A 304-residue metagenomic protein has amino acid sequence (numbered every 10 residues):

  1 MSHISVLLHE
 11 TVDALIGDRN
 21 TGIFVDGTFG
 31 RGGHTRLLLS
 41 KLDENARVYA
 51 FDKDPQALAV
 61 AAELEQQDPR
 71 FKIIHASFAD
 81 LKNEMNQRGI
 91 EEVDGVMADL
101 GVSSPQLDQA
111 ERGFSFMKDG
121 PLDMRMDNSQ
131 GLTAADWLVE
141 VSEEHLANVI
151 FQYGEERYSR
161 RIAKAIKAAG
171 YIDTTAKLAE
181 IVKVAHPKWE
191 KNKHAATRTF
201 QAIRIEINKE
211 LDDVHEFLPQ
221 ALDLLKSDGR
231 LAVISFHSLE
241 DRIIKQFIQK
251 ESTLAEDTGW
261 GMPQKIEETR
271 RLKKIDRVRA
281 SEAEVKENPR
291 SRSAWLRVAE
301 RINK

Functional and structural regions predicted by a protein language model:
M1-K304: S-adenosyl-L-methionine-dependent methyltransferase catalytic core, i.e., the SAM/SAH-binding region
